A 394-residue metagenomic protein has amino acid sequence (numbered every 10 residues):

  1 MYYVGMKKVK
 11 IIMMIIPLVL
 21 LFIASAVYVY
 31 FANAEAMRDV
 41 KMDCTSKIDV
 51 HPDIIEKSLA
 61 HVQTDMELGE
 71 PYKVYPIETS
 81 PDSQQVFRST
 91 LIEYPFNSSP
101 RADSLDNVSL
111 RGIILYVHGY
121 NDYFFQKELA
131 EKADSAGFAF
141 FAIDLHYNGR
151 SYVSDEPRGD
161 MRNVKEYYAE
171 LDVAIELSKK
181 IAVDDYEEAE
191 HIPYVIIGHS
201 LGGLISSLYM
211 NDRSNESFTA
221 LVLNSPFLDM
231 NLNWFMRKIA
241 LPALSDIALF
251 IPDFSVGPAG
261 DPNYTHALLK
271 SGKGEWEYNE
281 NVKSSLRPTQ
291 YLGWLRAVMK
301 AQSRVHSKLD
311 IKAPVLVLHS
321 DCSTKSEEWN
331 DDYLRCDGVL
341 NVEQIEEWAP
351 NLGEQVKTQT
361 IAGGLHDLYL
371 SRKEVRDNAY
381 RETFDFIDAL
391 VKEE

Functional and structural regions predicted by a protein language model:
M42-N107: N-terminal cap/lid segment of alpha/beta-hydrolase-fold proteins
L110-G119: Short beta-strand element of the alpha/beta-hydrolase
D122-A130, D134-S154: Conserved alpha/beta-hydrolase
D160-A182: Alpha/beta-hydrolase active-site loop
V183-S200: Alpha/beta-hydrolase fold nucleophile elbow
L201, I205-Q290: Alpha/beta-hydrolase-fold enzymes
V256-V356, T360: Serine-hydrolase catalytic core
Q355-E394: Catalytic active-site module of serine/aspartate enzymes centered on a nucleophile-bearing elbow/loop
